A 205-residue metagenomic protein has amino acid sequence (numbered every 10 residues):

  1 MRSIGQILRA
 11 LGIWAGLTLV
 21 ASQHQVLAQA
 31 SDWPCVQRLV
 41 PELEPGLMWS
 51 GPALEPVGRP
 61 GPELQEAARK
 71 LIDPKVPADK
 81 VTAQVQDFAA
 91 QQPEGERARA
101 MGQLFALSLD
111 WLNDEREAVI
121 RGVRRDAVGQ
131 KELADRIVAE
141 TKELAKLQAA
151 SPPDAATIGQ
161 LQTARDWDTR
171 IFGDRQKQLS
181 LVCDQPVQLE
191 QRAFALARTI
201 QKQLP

Functional and structural regions predicted by a protein language model:
M1-I7: N-terminal secretory signal peptides that target proteins for export/translocation
R9-S22: Bacterial N-terminal signal peptides
V20-H24, P153-A156: Intrinsically disordered, low-complexity linkers and terminal tails enriched in Pro/Gly and often acidic or mixed-charge
V26-A98: N-terminal Sec/ER secretory leader and immediately downstream segment of secreted/extracellular precursors
A90-R121: Short, charge-rich amphipathic alpha-helices with coiled-coil/heptad character
G102-N113, K131-G173: Extended, amphipathic alpha-helical coiled-coil scaffold segments used for oligomerization/tethering in eukaryotic
E117, R121-R124, V128, D135 (+2 more regions): Heptad-repeat alpha-helical rod positions in long coiled-coil/spectrin-like domains
A156-P205: Alpha-helical oligomerization segments
